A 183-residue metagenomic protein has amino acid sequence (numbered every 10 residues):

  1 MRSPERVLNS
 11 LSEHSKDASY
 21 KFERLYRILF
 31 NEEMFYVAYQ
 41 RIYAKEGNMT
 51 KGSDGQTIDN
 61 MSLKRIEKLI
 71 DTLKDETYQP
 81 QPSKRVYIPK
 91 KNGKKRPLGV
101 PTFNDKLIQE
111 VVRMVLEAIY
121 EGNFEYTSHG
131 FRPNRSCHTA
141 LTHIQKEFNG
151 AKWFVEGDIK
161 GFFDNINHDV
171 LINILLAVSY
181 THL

Functional and structural regions predicted by a protein language model:
M1-E67: Non-catalytic, polymerase-adjacent accessory regions of viral genome-replication enzymes
L29-E32, F131-K146: Short, motif-level signal for alpha-helix interfacial/capping segments enriched in acidic residues and aromatics/proline
E46-D59, Q81-L107, N123-R135, V155-E156: Short, conserved non-catalytic motifs in the polymerase core
N48-T57, G99, H138-L175: Conserved catalytic palm subdomain of right-hand nucleotidyl-transferase polymerases, strongest for RNA-directed enzymes
N60-P80: Amphipathic alpha-helical blocks
R113-E125, E147, K152-W153: Active-site palm subdomain of RNA-directed nucleic acid polymerases
T181-H182: Conserved small/polar residues in nucleotide/adenosyl-binding loops
